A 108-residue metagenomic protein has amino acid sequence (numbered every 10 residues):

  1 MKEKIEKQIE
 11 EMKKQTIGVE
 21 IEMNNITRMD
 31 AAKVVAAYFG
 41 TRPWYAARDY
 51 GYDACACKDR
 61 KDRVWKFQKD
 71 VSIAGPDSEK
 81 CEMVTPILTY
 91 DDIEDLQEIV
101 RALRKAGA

Functional and structural regions predicted by a protein language model:
M1-A108: Phosphate/nucleotide-binding catalytic core
